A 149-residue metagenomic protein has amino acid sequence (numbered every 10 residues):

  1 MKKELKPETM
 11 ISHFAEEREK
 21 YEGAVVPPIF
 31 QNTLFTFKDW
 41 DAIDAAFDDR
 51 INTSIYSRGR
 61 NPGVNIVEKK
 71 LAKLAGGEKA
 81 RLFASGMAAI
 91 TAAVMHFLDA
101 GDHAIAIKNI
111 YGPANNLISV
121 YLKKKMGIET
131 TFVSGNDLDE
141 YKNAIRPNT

Functional and structural regions predicted by a protein language model:
M1-F30: Short conserved active-site loop signatures built around small residues
D39-A88, N116-Y121: Conserved N-terminal alpha-helix of the aminotransferase class I/II PLP-enzyme fold
A72-L74, M95-L98: Glycine-rich helix-loop-beta junction characteristic of Rossmann-like nucleotide cofactor-binding loops
G76-G77, H103, L138-K142: Well-ordered alpha/beta subsegment
H96-A114, V133: Conserved PLP-anchoring active-site segment centered on the Schiff-base-forming lysine
I118-T149: PLP-dependent aminotransferase-class I/II
